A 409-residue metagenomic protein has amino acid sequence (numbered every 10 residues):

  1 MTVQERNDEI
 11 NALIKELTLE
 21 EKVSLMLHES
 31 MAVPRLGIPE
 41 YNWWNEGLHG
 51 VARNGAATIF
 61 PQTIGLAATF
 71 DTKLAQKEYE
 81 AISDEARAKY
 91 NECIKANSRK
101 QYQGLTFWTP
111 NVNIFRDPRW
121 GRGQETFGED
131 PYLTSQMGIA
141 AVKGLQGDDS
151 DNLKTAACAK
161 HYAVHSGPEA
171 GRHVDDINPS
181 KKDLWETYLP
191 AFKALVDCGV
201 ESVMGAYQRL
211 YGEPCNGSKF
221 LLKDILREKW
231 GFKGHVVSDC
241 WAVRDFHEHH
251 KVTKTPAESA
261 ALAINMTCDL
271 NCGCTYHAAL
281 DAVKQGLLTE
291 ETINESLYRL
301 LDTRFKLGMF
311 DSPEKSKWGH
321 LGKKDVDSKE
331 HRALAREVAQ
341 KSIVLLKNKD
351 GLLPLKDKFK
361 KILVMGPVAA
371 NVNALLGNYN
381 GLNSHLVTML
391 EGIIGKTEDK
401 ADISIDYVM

Functional and structural regions predicted by a protein language model:
M1-M409: Glycoside hydrolase catalytic-domain context in secreted enzymes
